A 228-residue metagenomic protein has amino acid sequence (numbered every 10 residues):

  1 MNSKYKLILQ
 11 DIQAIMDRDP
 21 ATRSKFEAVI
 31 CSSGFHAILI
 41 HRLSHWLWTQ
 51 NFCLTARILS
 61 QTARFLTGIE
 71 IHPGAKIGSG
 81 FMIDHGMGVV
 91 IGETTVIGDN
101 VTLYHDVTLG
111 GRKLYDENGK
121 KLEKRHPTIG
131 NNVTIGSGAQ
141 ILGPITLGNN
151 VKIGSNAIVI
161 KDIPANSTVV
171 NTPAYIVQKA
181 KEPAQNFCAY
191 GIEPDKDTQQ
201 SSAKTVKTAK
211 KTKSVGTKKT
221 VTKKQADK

Functional and structural regions predicted by a protein language model:
M1-A63, T67, K181-K228: Terminal amphipathic alpha-helical/low-complexity segments used for targeting or macromolecular assembly
T67, H72-P73, G78-S79, D84-E93 (+11 more regions): Left-handed beta-helix
L114: Short, ordered loop/turn segments at secondary-structure junctions
E117-H126: Regulatory activation segment
